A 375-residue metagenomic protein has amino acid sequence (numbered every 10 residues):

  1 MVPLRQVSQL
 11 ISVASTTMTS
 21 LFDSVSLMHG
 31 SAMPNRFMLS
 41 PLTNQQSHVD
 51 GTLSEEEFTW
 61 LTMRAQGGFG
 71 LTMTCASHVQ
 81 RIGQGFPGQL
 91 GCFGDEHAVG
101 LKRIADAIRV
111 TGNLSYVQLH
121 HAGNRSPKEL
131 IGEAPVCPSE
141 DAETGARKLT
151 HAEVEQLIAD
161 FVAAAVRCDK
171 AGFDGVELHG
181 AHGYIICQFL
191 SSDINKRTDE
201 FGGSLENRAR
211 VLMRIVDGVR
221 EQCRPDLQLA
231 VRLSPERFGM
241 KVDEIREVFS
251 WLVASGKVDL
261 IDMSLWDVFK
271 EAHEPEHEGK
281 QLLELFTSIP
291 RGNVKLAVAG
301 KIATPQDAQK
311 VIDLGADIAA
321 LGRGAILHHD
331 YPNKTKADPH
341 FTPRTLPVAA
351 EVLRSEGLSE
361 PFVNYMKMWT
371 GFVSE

Functional and structural regions predicted by a protein language model:
L4-Q6, L10-E375: Flavin-dependent oxidoreductase catalytic cores
